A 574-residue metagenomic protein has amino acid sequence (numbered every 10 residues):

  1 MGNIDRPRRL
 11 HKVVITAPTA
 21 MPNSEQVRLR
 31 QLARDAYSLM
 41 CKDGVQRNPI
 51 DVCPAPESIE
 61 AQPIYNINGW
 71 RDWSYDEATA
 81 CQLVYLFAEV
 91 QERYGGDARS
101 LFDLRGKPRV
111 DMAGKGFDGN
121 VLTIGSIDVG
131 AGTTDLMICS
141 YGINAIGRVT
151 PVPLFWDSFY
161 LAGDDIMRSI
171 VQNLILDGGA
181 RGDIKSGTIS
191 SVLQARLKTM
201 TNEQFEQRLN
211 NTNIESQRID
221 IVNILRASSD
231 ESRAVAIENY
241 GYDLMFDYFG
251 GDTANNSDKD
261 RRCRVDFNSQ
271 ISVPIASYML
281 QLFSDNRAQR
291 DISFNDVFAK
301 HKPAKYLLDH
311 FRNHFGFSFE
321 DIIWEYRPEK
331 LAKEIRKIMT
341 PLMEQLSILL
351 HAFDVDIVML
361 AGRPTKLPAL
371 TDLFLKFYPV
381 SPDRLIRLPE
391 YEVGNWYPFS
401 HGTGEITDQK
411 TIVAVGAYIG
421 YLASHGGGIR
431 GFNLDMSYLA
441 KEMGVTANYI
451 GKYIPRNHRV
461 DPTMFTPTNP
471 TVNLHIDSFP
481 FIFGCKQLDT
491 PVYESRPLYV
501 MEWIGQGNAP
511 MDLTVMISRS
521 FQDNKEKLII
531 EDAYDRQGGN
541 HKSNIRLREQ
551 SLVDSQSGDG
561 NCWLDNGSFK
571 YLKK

Functional and structural regions predicted by a protein language model:
M1-D5, Q82-K115, D309-V355, L370-L373: Phosphate/ATP-binding catalytic cores across multiple sugar-kinase/actin-like superfamilies, primarily ASKHA
M1-S24, R30-R34, K574: Conserved phosphate-binding loops in N-terminal lobes of ATP-dependent enzymes of the actin/Hsp70/sugar-kinase
N3, T19, R30-N120: Hydrophobic, small-residue-rich alpha-helical packing segments that form membrane-like cores
T19, I138-N313, G420, G426-W503 (+3 more regions): Phosphate-binding glycine-rich/basic clefts of nucleotide- and phosphate-handling proteins, predominantly
R28-S38, K366-R387: Conserved helicase motor "Helicase C" RecA-like lobe of SF1/SF2 P-loop NTPases
S58, Q62, N66, W70-Q91 (+3 more regions): Glycine-rich phosphate-binding/hydrolytic loop that grips phosphoryl groups
V90-R148, L360, A417: Gly/Thr-rich phosphate-binding beta-strand-loop-beta motif of the actin/hexokinase/Hsp70
K330, E334-F353, K366-A369, N448-K574: Terminal low-complexity/disordered tails
